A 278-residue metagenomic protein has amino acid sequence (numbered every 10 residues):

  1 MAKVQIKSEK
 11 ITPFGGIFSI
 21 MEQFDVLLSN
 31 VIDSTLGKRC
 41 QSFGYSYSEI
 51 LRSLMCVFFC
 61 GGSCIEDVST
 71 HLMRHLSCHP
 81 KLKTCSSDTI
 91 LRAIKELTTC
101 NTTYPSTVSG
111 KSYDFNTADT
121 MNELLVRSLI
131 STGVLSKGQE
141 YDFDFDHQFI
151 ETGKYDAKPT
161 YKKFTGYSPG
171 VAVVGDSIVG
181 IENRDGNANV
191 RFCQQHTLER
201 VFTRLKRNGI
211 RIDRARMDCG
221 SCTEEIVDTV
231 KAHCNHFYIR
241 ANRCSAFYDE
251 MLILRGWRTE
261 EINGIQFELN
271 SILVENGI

Functional and structural regions predicted by a protein language model:
M1-F164, G170-N187, Q195-N208: Dynamic "connector" segments at or just before major functional cores
E96-T98, G180-N187, R211-D213, L254-E261 (+1 more regions): Noncatalytic linker/hinge segments flanking ATPase motor cores
L97-C100, K158-T160, T229-N235, L252-G256: Short secondary-structure boundary/capping segments
G133-L135, D228-V230, N270-I278: A general structural signal for short secondary-structure junctions and capping/turn motifs
D144, G180, R214-R216, Y238 (+1 more regions): Structured core elements
N189-Y248: Domain-level cores of phosphate- or acyl-group-handling catalytic modules
H236-I278: An anionic, glycine-rich sequence signature occurring as long contiguous blocks
